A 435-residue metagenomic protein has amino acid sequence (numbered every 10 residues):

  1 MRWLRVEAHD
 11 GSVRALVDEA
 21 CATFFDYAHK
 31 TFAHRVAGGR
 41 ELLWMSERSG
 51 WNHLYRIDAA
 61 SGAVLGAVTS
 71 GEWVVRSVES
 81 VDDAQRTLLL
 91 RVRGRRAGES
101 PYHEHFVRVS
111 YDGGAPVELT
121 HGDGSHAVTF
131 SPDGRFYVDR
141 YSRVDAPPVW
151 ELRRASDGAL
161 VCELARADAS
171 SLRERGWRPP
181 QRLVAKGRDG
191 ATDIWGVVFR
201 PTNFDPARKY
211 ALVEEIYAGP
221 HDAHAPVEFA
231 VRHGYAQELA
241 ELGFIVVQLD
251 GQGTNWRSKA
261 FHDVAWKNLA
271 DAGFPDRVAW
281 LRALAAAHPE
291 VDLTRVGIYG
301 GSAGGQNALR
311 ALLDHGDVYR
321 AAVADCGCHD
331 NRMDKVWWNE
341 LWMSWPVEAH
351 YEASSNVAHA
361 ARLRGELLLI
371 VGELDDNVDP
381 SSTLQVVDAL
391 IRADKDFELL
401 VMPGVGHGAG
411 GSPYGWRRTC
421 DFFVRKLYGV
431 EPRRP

Functional and structural regions predicted by a protein language model:
M1, L42, R86-L88, P116 (+1 more regions): Hydrophobic residues embedded in beta-strands of well-ordered beta-sheets
M1-R2, C21-R40, S49-N52, V74 (+1 more regions): Beta-propeller domains
R2-L4, H53-Y55, H105-V107, V149-E151: A short loop-to-beta-strand structural motif that recurs across blades of beta-propeller domains
V6-E7, F32-S49, D58, V68 (+4 more regions): Beta-strand C-termini and the immediately following turn/loop, strongest in propeller blades
E7-T31, I57-D82, G94-G98, V109-H126 (+2 more regions): Multi-bladed beta-propeller domains
H9-D10, V36-G39, G50-W51, D133 (+2 more regions): Short, well-ordered loop/turn elements at secondary-structure boundaries
N52, A63, G114, T202 (+1 more regions): Glycine-centered loop/turn positions within well-structured domains that cap or flank conserved ligand/cofactor-binding
S125-P435: Serine-hydrolase catalytic core recognition
